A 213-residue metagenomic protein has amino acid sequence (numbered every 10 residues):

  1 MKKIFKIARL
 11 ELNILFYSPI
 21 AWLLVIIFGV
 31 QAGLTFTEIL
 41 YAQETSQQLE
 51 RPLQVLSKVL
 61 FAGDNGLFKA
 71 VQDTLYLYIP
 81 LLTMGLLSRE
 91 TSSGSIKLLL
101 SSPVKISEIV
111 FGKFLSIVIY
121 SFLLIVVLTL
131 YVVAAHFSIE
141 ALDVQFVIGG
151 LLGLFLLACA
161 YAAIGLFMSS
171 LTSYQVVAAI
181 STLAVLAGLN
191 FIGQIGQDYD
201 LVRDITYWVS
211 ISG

Functional and structural regions predicted by a protein language model:
M1-Y78, L82-G85: Hydrophobic alpha-helical transmembrane segments
I20-F28, Q175-N190: Pore- or pathway-lining transmembrane helices of multi-pass membrane proteins that form conduits for solutes/ions
L34-T37, Q54-D73, G112-Q175: Secretory targeting signals
I39-A62, S181-G213: Terminal transmembrane helical anchor/hairpin motif
I79-T83, Y131, A163-I164, G188: Hydrophobic/aromatic residues in alpha-helical transmembrane segments
L81-L100, F114: Transmembrane helix boundary and interhelical loop/hinge segments in multi-pass membrane proteins
I106-S107, Q175: Alpha-helix N-cap/start motif
